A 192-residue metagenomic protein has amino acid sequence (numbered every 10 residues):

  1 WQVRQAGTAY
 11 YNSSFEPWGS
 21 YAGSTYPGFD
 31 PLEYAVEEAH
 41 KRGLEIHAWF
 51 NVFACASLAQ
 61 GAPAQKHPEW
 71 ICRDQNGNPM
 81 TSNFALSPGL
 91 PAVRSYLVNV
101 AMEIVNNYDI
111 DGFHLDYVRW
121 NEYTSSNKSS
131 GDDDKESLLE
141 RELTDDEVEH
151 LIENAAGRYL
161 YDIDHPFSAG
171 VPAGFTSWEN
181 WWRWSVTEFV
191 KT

Functional and structural regions predicted by a protein language model:
W1, I46-A48, F113-D116: Hydrophobic faces of well-ordered beta-strands that scaffold small-molecule active sites in alpha/beta enzyme cores
W1-A9, N107-I110: Catalytic domains of carbohydrate-active enzymes, especially glycoside hydrolases
Q5-A54, R183-K191: Aromatic-lined substrate-binding rim segments of carbohydrate-active enzymes
Y11-G23, A54-M80, Y117-V171: Aromatic- and acidic-residue-enriched segments that line the glycan-binding/catalytic groove of carbohydrate-active
Y21-T25, N83-P91, T176-W184: Second-shell loop/turn segments in exported
E33-K41, N99-I110, N127-D133, L139-R141 (+1 more regions): Short amphipathic alpha-helices and their capping/turn segments at secondary-structure boundaries
E37, H47-Y108: Active-site-adjacent "subsite" loops/lids of carbohydrate-active enzymes
S168-T192: Extracellular glycoside hydrolase catalytic/binding regions
